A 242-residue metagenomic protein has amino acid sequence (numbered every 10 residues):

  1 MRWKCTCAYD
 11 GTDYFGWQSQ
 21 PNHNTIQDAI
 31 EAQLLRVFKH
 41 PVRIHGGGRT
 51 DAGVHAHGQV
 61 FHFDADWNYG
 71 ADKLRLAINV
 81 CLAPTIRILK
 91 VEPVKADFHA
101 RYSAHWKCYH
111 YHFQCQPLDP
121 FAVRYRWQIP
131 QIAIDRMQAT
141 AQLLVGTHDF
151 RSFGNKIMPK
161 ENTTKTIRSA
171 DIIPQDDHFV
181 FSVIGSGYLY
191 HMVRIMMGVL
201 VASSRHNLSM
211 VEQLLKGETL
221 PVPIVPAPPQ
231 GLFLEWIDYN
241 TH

Functional and structural regions predicted by a protein language model:
M1-H242: Structured-RNA-binding interfaces characteristic of tRNA pseudouridine synthases
